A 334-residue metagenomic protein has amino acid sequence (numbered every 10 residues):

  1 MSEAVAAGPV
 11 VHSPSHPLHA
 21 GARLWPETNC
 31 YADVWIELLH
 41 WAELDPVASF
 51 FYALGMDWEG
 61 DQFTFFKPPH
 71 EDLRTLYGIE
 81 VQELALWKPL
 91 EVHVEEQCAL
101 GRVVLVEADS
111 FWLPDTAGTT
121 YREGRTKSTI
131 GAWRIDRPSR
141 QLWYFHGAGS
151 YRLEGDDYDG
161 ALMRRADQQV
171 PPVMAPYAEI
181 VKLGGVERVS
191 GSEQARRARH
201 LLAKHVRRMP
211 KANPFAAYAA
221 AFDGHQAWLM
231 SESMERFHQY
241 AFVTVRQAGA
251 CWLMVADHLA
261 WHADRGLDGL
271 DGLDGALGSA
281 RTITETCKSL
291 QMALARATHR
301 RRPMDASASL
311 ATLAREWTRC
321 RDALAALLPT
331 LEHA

Functional and structural regions predicted by a protein language model:
S2-V92, Q194: Cysteine-nucleophile protease catalytic domains, especially the papain-like/related folds used in DUB/UBL proteases
A22-H40, Q62-P68, G191-S192, K204-H225 (+1 more regions): Active-site nucleophilic cysteine motif
V34, P68-D72, P89, H93 (+9 more regions): Exposed alpha-helical structural elements
P68-T126: A broadly used, surface-exposed interaction patch
T120-G147: Catalytic nucleophile-His microenvironment captured as a short glycine-rich beta-strand/loop that brackets
R137-T244: Noncatalytic regulatory segments and standalone regulatory/sensor domains
V243-R246, A250-A334: Charged, long alpha-helical assembly modules
